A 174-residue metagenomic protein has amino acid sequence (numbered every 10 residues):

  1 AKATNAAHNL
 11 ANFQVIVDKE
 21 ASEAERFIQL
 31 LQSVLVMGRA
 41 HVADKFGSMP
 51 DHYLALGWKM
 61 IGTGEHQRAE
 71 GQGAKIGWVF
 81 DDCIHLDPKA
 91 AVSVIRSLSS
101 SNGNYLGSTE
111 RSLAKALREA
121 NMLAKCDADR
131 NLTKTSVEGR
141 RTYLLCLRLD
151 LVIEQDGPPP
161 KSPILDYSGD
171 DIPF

Functional and structural regions predicted by a protein language model:
A1-F174: Extended alpha-helical interface modules used as scaffolds for assembling large macromolecular complexes
